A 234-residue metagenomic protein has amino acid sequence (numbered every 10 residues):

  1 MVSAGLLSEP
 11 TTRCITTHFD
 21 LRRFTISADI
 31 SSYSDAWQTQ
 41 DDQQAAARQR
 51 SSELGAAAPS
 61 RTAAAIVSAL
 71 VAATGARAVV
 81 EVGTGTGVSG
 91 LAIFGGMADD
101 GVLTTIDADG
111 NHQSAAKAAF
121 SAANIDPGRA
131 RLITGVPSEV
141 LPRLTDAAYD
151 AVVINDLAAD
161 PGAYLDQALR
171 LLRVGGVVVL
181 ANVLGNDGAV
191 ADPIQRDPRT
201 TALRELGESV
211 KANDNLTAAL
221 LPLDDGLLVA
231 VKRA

Functional and structural regions predicted by a protein language model:
V2-A151, A158-V177, V183-A234: A short alpha-helical cap/connector motif
